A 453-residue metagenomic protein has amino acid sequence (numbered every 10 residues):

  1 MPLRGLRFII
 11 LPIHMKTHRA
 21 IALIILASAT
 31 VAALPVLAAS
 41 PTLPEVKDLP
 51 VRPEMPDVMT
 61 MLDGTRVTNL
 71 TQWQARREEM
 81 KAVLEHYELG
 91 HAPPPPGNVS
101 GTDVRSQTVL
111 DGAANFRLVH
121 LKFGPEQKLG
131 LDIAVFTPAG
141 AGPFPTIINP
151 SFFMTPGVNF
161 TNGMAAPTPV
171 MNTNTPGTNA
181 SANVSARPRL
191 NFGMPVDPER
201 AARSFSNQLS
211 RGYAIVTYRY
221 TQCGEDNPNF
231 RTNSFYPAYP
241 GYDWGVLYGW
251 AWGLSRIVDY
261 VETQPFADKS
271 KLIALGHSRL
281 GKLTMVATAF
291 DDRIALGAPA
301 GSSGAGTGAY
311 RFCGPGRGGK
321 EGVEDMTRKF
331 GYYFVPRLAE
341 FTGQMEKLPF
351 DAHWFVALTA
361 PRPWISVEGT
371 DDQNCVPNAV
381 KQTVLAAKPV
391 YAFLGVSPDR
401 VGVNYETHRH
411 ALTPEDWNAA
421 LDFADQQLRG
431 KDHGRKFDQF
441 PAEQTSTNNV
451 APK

Functional and structural regions predicted by a protein language model:
F8, I13-I25: Bacterial N-terminal signal peptides that target proteins for export
A22-P35: Bacterial N-terminal signal peptides
A39-D132, T137-G142, P156-N159, T168 (+9 more regions): Alpha/beta-hydrolase-fold serine-hydrolase catalytic core, especially in secreted/extracellular enzymes
G142-I147, R211-I215, D268-K271, D292-L296 (+2 more regions): Loop/turn elements at helix/coil->beta-strand transitions in domains of secreted/extracellular proteins
N149-T263, S303-C313: Cap/lid segment of the alpha/beta-hydrolase catalytic domain
F266-S278: Alpha/beta-hydrolase fold nucleophile elbow
G276-V286: Glycine-rich nucleophile elbow surrounding the catalytic serine of serine-hydrolase chemistry
M285-F334: Hydrolase active-site cap/lid region
